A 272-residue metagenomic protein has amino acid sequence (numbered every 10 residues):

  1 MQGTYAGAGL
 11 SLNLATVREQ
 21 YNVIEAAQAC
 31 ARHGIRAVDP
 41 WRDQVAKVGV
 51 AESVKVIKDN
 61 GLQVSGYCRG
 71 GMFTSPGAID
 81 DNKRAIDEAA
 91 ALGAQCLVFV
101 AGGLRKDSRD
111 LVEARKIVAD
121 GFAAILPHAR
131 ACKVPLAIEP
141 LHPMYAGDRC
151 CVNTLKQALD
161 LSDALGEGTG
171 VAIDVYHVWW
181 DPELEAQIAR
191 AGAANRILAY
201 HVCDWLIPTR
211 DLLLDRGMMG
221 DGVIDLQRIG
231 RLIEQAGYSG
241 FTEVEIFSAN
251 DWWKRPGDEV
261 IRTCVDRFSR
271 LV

Functional and structural regions predicted by a protein language model:
M1-S11, T16-G34, D87, G93-Q95 (+2 more regions): Histidine-acidic metal/acid-base catalytic patches
Q2-Y5, T74-G170, W180-D181: Active-site acidic/histidine proton-transfer and metal-coordination neighborhood in alpha/beta enzyme cores
T16-R18, R42-A46, G70-F73, A101-R105 (+4 more regions): Active-site-proximal loop/turn and secondary-structure-junction residues that shape catalytic pockets, frequently
A29-V48, C68-G71: N-terminal substrate-binding region of glycoside hydrolase catalytic domains
D39-K58, R105-D110, Y145-A146: Glycine-rich, proline-tolerant flexible connector loops at the mouths of alpha/beta enzymes
V50-N60, G121-A129, Q187, R228-L232: Catalytic-core regions built around general acid/base machinery
D59-V64, L92, A131-C132, L165 (+1 more regions): Helix C-cap/helix->beta junction micro-motif
